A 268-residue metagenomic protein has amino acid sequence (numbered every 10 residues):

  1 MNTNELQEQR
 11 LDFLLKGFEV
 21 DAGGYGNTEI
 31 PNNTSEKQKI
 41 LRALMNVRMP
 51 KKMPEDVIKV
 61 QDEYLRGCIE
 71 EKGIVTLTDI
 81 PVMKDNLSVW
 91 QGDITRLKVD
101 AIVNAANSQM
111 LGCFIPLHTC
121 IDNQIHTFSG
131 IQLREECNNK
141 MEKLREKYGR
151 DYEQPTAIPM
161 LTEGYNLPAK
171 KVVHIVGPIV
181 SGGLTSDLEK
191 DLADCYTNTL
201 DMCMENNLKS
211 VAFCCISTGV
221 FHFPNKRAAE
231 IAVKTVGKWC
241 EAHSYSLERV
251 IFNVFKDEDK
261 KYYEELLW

Functional and structural regions predicted by a protein language model:
M1-W268: Macrodomain-like recognition of ADP-ribose-binding/processing modules
